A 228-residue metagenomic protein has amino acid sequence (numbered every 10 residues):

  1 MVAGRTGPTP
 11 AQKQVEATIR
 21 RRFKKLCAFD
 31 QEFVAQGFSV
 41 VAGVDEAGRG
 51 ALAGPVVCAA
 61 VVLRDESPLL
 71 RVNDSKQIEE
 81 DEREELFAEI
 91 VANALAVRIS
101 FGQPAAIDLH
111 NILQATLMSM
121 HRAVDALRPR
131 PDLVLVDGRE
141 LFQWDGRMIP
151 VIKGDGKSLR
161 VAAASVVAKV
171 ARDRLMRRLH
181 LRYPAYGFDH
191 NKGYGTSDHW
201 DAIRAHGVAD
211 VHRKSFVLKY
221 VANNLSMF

Functional and structural regions predicted by a protein language model:
M1-F228: RNase H-like, Mg2+-dependent phosphodiesterase core, and more generally RNA phosphate-backbone-engaging helix-loop
